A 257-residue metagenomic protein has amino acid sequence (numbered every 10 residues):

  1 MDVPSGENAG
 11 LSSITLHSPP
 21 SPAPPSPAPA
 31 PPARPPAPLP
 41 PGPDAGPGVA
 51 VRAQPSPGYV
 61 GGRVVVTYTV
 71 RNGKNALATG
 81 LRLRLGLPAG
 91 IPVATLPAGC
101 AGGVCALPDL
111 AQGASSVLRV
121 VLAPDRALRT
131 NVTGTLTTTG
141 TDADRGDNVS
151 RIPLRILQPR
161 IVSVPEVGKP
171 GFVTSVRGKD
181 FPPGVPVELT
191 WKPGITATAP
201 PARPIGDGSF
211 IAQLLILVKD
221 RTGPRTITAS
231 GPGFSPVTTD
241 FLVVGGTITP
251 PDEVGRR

Functional and structural regions predicted by a protein language model:
M1-A23, P27, R34-V65, G73-R84 (+2 more regions): Extracytoplasmic/secretory-pathway segments with low complexity and glycosylation-like composition
